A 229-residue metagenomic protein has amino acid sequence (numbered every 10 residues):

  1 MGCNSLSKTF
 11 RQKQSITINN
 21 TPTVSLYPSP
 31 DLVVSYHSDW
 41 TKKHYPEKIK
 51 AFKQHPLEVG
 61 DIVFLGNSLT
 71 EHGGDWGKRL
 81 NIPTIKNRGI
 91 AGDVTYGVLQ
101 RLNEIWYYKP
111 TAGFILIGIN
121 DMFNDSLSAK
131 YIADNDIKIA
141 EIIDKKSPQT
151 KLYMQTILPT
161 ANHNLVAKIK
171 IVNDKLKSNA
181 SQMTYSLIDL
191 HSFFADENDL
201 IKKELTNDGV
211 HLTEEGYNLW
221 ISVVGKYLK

Functional and structural regions predicted by a protein language model:
M1-V63: N-terminal secretory targeting modules
P30-D39, N81-T95, F123-L127, G209: Acidic/histidine-rich helix-loop elements that form or flank divalent-metal/phosphate-binding sites at the catalytic
H55-V59, R79-L80, W106-Y108, S181-Q182: Extracellular/periplasmic catalytic domains that process cell-envelope and extracellular macromolecules
V59-D75: Catalytic nucleophile-elbow at a beta strand-turn-alpha helix junction centered on a G-D-S/GDSL motif, marking
I62-G66, K86-G89, A112-I117, K151-T156 (+2 more regions): Structural recognition of the beta-strand scaffold that forms the well-ordered cores of secreted hydrolase catalytic
T70-T84, Y96-A133, I142, Y153 (+1 more regions): Oxyanion-hole/transition-state-stabilizing segment in secreted/luminal serine hydrolases and related acyltransferases
A129-K138, K168-N173: Charged helix-capping and loop-helix junction motifs
A161-K229: Catalytic His-Asp segment of secreted/periplasmic serine-dependent ester chemistry enzymes
